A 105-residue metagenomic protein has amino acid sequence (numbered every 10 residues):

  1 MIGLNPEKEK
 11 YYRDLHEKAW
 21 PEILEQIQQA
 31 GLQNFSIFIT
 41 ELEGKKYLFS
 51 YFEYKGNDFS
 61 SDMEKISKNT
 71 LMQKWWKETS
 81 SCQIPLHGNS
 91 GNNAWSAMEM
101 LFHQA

Functional and structural regions predicted by a protein language model:
M1-G3: Active-site-flanking beta-strand signature of metal-NTP-handling nucleotidyl enzymes and homologous cyclase-like
K8-Q33: Short amphipathic alpha-helical segments
Y12, Y47, D58-D62: Short acidic, gly/pro-rich beta-turn/loop elements at beta-sheet edges and active-site/ligand-binding grooves
L24-F49, E53-N57: Short, glycine- and small/hydrophobic-rich beta-strand elements in well-ordered beta-sheets
A30-Q33, E53-A94: An amphipathic, aromatic/His-enriched active-site/gating alpha helix that lines ligand/cofactor pockets
I37, S50, T79, M98-M100: Generic structural hydrophobic/aromatic packing signal, biased to beta-strands
N89-A105: Charged phosphate-binding loop/patch that engages nucleotide di/tri-phosphates or the phosphate backbone of nucleic
